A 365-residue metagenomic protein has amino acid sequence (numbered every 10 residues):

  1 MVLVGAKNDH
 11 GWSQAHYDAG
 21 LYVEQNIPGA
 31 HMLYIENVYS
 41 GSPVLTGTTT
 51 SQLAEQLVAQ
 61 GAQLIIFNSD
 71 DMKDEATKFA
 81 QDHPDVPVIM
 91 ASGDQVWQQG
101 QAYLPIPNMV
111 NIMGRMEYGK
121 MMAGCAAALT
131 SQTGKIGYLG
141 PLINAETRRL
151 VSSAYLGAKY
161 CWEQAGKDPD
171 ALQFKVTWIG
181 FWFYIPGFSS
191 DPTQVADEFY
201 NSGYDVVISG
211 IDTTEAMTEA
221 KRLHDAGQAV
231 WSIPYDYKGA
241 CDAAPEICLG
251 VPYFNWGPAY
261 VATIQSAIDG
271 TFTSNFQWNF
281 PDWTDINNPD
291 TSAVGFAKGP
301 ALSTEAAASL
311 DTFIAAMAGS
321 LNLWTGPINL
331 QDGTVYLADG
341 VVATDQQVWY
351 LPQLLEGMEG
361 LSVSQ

Functional and structural regions predicted by a protein language model:
M1-Q365: A residue-level marker of the well-folded mature domains of exported/periplasmic proteins
